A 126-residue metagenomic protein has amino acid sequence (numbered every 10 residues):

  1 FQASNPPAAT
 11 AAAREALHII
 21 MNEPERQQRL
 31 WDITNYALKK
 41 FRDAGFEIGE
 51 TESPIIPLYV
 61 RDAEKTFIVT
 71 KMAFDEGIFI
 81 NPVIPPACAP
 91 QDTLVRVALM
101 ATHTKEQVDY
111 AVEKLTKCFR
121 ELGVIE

Functional and structural regions predicted by a protein language model:
Q2-A3, Y59: Active-site-adjacent beta-strand anchor residues
A3-N22, R29, I33, R42: Structural motif of enzymes handling amino- and sulfur-group chemistry
P6, P85-C88: Short, ordered loop/turn segments at secondary-structure junctions
A11, Q28, E64, E106-D109: A generic "alpha-helical surface" signal
R14, W31, N35, F67 (+1 more regions): Generic alpha-helical structural signal
E23, Q28-A37, R42-G77, A87 (+2 more regions): Conserved PLP-binding catalytic core of the aspartate aminotransferase-like
D75-F79, A87-E126: PLP-dependent enzyme catalytic core of the Aspartate aminotransferase-like
P82: Short, conserved loop-to-beta-strand elements that form functional interface hotspots
